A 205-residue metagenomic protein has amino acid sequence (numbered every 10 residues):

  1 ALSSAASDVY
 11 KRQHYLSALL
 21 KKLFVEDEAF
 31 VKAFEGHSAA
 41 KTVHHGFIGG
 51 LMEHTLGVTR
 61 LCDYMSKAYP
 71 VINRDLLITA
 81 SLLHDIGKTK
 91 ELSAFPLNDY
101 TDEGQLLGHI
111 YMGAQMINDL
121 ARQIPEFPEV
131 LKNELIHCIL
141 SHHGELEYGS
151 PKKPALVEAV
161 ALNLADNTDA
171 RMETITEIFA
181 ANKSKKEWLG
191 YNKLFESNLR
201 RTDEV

Functional and structural regions predicted by a protein language model:
A1-A6, Y10: Single conserved hydrophobic/aromatic residue that forms the stacking wall/gate of nucleotide- or nucleobase-binding
L2, L51, L106, I110: Short, conserved glycine- and acidic-residue-centered signature motifs in active-site or ligand-binding loops
Y15-V31: Charge/polar-rich, low-complexity and marginally structured segments
E28-E35, I86-L92: Acidic-glycine-rich active-site phosphate/pyrophosphate-binding loop
A33-E53, L97-T101: Active-site flanking loop/helix segments enriched in acidic
V58: Short, surface-exposed polybasic-aromatic patches that bind anionic ligands, especially phosphate groups
Y64-N182: Divalent metal-dependent catalytic cores for phosphoryl transfer on phosphate-bearing substrates
N163, W188-K193, E204-V205: N-terminal intrinsically disordered, cationic/polar leader segments that include organellar targeting peptides
